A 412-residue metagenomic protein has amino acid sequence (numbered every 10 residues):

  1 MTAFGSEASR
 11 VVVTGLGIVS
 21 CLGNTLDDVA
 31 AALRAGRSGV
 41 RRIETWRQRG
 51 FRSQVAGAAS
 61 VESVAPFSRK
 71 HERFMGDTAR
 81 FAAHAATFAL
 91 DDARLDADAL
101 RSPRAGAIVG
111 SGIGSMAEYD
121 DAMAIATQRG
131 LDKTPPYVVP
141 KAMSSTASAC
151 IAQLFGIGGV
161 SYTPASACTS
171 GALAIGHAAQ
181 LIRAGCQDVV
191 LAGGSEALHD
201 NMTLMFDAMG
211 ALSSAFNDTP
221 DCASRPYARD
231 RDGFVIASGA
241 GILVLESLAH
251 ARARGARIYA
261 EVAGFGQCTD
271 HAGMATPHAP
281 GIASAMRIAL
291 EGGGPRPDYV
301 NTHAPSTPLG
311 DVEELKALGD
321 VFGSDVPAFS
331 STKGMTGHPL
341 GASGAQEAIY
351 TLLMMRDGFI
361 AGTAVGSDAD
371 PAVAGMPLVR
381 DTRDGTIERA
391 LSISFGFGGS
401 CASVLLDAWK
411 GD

Functional and structural regions predicted by a protein language model:
M1-H71, A93, A249-E261, I349-T363 (+2 more regions): ACP-dependent fatty acid/polyketide chain-elongation machinery
M1-V13, A97-S102, G294-R296, V373-D412: Flexible, low-complexity linker/loop segments at domain and module junctions
T2-S9, R41-H84, R104, I113-H177 (+3 more regions): Conserved catalytic cysteine-centered active-site region of acyl-thioester-dependent Claisen-condensing enzymes
R10-T14, R37-R42, T219-Y299, G411-D412: Condensing-enzyme catalytic core mediating Claisen C-C bond formation in acyl metabolism
G15, L33, A86, A107 (+11 more regions): Conserved small-residue
A82-A93, A147, E246-L248, H278-G293 (+4 more regions): Short, well-ordered amphipathic alpha-helical segments that serve as non-catalytic structural scaffolds within diverse
A82-D96, S144-A147, A152-F155, S161-S195 (+3 more regions): Active-site-proximal alpha-helical scaffold in enzymes
C186-D232, F265-A279, A304-D311, V326-M376: Acyl-CoA/ACP chain-elongation machinery
